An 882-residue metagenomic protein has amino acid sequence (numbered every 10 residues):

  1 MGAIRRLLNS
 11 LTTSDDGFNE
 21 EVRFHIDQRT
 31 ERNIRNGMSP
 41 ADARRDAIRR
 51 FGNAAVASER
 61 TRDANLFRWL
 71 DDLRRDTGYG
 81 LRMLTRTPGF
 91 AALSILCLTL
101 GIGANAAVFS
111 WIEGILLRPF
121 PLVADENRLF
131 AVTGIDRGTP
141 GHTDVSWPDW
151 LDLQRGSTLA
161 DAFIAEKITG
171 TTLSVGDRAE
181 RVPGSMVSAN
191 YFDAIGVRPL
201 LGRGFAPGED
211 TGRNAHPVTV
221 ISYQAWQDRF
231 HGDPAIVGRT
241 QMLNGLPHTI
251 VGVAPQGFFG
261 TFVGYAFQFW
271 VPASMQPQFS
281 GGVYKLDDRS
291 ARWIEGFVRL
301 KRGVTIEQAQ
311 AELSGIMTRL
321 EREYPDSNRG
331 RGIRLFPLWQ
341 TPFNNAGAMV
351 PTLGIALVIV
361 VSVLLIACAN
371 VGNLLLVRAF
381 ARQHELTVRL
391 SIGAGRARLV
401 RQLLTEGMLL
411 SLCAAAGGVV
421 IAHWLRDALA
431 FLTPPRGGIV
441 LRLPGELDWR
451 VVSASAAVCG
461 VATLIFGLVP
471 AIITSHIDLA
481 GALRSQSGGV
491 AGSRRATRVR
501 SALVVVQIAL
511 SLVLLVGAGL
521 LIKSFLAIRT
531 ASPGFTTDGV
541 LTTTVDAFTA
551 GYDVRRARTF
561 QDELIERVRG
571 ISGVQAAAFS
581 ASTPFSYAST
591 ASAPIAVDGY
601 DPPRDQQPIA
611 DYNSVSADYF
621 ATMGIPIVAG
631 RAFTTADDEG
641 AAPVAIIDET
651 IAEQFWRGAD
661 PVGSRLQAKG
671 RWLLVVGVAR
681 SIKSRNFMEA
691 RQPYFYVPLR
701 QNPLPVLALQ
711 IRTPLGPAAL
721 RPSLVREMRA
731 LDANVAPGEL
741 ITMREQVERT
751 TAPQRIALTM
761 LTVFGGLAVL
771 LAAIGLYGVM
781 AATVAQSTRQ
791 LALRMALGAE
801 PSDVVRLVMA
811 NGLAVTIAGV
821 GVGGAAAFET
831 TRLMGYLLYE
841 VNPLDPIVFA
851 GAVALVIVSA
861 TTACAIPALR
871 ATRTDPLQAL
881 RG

Functional and structural regions predicted by a protein language model:
M1-L96, R299, R322, D326 (+5 more regions): Negatively charged linear elements and acidic catalytic determinants
A47-F90, L122-D125, R178-R181, G212-N214 (+11 more regions): Membrane-helix entry/capping segments
T61-A92, T341-N345, L375-R401, T405 (+2 more regions): Alpha-helical transmembrane segments of integral membrane proteins
P88-G89, A367-A414, H476-V490, I774-V815 (+2 more regions): Intracellular coupling helices
P88-I115, I366-A369, S411-A416, R500-S524 (+3 more regions): Short, strongly hydrophobic transmembrane alpha-helices
L100-R128, L425-P435, L510-G539, A781 (+3 more regions): Alpha-helical transmembrane segments
W111, R334, G372, M408-A482 (+2 more regions): Small-residue-rich transmembrane alpha-helices
G170-T171, R181-P207, H216-G354, D427-F431 (+3 more regions): Mid-to-C-terminal secondary-structure elements that act as membrane-proximal/extracytoplasmic interface segments
